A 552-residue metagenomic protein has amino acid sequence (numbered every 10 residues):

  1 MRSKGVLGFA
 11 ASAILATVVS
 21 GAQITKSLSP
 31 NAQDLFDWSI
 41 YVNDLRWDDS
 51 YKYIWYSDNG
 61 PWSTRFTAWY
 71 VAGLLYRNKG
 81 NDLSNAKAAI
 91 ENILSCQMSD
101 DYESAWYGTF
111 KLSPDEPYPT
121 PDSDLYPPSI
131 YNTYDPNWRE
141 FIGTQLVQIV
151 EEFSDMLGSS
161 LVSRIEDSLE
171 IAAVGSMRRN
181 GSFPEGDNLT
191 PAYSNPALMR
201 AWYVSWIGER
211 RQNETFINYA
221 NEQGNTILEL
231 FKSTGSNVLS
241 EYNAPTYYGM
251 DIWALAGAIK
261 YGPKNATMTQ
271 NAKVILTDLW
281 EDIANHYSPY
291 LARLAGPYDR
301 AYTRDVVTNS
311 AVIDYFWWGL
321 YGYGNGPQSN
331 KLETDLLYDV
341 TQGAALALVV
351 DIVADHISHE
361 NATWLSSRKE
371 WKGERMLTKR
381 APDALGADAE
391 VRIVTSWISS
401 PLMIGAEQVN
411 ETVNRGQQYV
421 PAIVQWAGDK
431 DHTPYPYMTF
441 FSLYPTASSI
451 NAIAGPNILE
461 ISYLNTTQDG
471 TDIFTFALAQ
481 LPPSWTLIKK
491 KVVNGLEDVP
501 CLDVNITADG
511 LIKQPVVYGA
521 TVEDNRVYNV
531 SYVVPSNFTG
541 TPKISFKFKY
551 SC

Functional and structural regions predicted by a protein language model:
M1-Q23: Fungal secretory targeting signals
R2, G21-A22, Y107-G108, G208 (+6 more regions): Glycine-centered flexibility motif
T17-G186, Y323-C552: Ser/Thr/Asn(+Pro)-rich, low-complexity disordered segments
Q148, R164-R368: Extracellular polysaccharide-recognition and catalytic grooves
